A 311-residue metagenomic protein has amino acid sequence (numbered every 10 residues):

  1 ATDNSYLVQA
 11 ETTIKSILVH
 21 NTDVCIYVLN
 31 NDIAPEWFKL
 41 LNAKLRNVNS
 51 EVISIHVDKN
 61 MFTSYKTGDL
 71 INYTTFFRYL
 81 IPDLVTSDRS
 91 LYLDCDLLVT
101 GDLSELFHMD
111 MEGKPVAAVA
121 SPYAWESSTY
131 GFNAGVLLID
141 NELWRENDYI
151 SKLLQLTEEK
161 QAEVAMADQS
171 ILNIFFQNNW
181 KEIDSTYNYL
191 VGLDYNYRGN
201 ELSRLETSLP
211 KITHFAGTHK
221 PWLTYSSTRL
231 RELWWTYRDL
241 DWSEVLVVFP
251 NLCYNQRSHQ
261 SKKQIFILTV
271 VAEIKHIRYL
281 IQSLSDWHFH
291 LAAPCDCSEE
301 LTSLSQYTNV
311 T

Functional and structural regions predicted by a protein language model:
T2, A134, N141-Q260: A glycosyltransferase accessory/donor-loop signature
S16-D23, S283-L284: Short, acidic, metal-binding catalytic loop of nucleotide-sugar glycosyltransferases
V28, S258-E300: Conserved catalytic-core segment of nucleotide-activated headgroup transferases in glycan assembly
D32-I33, K59-N60, L103, P122-Y123 (+1 more regions): Short, polar loop motifs at secondary-structure junctions
F38, K44-D83: Active-site-proximal specificity loops/subdomain of glycosyltransferases
S90: Short aromatic/hydrophobic "clamp" motif used to bind/position activated sugar donors
L97-S127: Conserved donor-nucleotide/metal-binding helix-loop-beta segment in metal-dependent transferases, i.e., the alpha-helix
E299-T311: Nucleotide-activated donor-binding/catalytic signature segment of Leloir-type glycosyltransferases, i.e., the conserved
